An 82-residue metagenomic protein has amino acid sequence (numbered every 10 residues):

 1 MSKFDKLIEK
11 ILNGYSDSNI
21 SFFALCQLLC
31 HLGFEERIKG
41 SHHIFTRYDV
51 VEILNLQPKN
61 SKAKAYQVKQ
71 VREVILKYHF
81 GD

Functional and structural regions predicted by a protein language model:
M1-K39, Y48-D82: Basic nucleic-acid-binding interfaces
H43-I44: Short aromatic-glycine-enriched beta-strand elements
